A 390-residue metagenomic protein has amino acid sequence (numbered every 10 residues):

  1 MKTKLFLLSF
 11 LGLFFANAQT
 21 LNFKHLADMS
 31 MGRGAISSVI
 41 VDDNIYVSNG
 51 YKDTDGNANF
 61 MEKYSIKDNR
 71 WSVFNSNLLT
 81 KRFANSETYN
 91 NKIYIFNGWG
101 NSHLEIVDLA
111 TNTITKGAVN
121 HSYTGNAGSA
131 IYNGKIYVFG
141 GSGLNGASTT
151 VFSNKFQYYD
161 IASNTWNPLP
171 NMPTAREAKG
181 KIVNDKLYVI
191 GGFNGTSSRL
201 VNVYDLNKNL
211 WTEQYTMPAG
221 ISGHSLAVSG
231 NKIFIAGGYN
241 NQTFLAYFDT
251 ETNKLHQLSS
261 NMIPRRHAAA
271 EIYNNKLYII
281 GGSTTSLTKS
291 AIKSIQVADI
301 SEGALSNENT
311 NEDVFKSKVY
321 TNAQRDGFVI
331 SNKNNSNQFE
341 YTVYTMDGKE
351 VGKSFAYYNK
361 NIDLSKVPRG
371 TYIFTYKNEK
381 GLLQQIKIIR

Functional and structural regions predicted by a protein language model:
M1-N22, Y372: Bacterial Sec-dependent N-terminal signal peptides
A18-S306: Kelch-like beta-propeller repeat domains
A298-A323, K333-N334: Residue-level detector of functionally pivotal "anchor" positions at catalytic/ligand-binding pockets or at interdomain
N335, S365-G370: Surface-exposed, short loops/turns at beta-strand junctions within beta-sandwich domains
V343-V351, Y372: Short, glycine-anchored, charge-dense loop/turn motifs used at functional sites
G352-Y357: Short beta-strand segments within Ig-like beta-sandwich modules, predominantly Fibronectin type-III
K360-I362: Short strand-edge motifs at loop-to-beta-strand transitions and within beta-strands of extracellular beta-rich domains
R369-R390: C-terminal tail/sorting-segment detector
